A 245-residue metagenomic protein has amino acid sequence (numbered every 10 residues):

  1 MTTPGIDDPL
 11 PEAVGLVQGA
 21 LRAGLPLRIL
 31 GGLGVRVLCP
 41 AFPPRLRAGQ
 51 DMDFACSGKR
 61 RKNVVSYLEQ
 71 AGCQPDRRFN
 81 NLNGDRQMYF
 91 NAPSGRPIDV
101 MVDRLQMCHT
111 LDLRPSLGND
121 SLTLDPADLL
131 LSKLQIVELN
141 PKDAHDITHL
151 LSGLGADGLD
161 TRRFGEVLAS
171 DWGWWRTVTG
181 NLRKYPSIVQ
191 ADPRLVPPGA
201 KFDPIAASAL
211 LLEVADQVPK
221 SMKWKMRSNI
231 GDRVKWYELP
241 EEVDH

Functional and structural regions predicted by a protein language model:
M1-P26, C39-R47, V102, Q106-L122 (+1 more regions): The feature captures the alpha-helical scaffold/lid subdomain characteristic of nucleotidyltransferase
I6, F54, G58, D76: Short gly/ser-rich anion-binding loops that grip negatively charged ligand groups
G24-P26, D51, P97: A generic structural signal for alpha->beta connector loops
L30, C56, L124: A conserved hydrophobic position in a structured secondary element of the catalytic/binding core that shapes
G32-V35: Short glycine-enriched loops at secondary-structure junctions
P40-V64, L68, I147: Catalytic metal-binding acidic patch
V65, E69-H109: Conserved catalytic core of two-metal-ion nucleotidyltransferases
